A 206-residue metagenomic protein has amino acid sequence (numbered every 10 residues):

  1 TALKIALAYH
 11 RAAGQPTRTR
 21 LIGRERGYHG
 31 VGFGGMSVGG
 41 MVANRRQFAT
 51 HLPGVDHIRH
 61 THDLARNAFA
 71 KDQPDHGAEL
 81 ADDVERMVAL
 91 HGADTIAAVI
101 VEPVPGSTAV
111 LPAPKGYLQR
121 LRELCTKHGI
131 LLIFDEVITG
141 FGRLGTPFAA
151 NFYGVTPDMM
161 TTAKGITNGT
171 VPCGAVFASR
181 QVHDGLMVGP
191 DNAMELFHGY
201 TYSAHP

Functional and structural regions predicted by a protein language model:
T1-P206: Conserved N-terminal phosphate-binding loop of PLP-dependent enzymes in the Aspartate aminotransferase
